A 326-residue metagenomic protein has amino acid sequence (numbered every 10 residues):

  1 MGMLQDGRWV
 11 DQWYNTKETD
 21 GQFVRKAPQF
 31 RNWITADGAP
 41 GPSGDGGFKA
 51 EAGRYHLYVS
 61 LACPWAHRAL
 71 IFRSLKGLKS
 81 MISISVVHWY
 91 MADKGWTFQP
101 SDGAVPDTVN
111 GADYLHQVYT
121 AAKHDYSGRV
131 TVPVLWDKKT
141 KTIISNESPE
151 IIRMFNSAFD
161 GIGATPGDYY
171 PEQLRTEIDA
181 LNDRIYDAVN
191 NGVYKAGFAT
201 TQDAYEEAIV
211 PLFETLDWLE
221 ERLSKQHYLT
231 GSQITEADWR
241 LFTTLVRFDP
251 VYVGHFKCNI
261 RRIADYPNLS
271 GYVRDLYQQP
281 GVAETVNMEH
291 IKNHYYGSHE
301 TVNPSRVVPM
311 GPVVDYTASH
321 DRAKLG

Functional and structural regions predicted by a protein language model:
M1-G326: C-terminal alpha-helical interaction module
